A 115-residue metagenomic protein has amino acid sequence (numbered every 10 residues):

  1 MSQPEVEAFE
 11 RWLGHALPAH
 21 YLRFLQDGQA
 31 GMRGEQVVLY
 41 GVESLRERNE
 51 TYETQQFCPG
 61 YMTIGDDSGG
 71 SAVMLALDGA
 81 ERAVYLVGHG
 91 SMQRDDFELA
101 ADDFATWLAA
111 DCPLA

Functional and structural regions predicted by a protein language model:
M1-A80, C112-A115: A surface-exposed partner-binding patch
A83-F104: A short, surface-exposed interaction/processing loop segment used at functional sites
W107: Catalytic cores of NTP-dependent nucleotidyl/adenyl transfer enzymes across multiple folds
